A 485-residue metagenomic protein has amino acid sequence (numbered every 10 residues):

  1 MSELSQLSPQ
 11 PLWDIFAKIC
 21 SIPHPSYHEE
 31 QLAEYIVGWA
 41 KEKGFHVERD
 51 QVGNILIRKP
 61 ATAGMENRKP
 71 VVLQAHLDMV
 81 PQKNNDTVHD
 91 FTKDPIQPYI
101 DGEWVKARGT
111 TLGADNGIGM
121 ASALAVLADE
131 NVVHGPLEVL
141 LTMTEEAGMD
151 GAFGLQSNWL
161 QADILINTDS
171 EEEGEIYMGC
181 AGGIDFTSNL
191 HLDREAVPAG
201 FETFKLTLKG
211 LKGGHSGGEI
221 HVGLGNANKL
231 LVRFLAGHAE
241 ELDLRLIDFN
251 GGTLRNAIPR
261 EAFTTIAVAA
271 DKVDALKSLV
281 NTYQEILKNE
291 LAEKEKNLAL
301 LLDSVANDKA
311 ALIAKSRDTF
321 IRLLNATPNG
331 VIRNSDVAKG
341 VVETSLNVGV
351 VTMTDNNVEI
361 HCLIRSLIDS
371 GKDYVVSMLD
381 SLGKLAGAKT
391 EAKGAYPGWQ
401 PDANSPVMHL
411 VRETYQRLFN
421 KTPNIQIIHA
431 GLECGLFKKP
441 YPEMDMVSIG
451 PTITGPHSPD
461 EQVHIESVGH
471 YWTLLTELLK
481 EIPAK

Functional and structural regions predicted by a protein language model:
S2-E103: Acidic/His- and Gly-rich active-site-bordering loop/insert found across diverse amide/peptide-bond hydrolases
L12, D336, E343-N356, L363 (+1 more regions): Zn-dependent metallopeptidase/amidohydrolase metal-coordination segment
P23, E103-K106, E146-A147, G154-R365: Midchain, well-structured core segments that form catalytic/ion-binding scaffolds
M65-A147, A152-D163, P328-S335, G340-V342 (+1 more regions): Active-site metal-coordination/substrate-binding segment of hydrolases, especially metallo-dependent peptidases
L77-M79, W104, L140-G148, D169-E173 (+3 more regions): Acidic, glycine-rich active-site loops and adjacent beta-strand->loop/helix elements that engage anionic groups
N158, L224-E241, K272-V273, T319-N325 (+5 more regions): His/Asp/Glu-rich mid-to-C-terminal helical/loop segments that flank catalytic regions of hydrolases
N226, R233-F249, P401-M444: Active-site-adjacent substrate-binding region of metalloamidase/peptidase-like peptide-processing proteins
V341-A430: Substrate-recognition/cap regions that form aromatic- and gly/pro-loop-enriched pockets for small-molecule ligands
